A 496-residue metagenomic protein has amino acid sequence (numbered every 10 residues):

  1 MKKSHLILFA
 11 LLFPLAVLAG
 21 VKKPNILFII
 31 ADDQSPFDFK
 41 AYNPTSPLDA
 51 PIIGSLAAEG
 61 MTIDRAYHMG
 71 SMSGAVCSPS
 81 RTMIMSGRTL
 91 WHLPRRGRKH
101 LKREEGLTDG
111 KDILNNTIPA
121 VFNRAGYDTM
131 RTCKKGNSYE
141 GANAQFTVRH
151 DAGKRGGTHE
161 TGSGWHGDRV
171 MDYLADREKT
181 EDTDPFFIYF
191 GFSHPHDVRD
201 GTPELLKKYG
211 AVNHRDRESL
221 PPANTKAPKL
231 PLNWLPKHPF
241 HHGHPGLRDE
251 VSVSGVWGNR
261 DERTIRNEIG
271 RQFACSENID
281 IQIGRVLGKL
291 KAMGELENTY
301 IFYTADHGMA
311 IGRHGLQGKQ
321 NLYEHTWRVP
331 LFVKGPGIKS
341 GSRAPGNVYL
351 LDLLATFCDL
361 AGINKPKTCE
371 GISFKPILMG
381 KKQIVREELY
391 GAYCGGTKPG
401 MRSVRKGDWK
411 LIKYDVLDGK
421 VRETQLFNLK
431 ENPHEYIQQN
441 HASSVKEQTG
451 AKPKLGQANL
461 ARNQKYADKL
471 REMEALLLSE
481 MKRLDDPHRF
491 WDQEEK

Functional and structural regions predicted by a protein language model:
K2-A10: Sec-dependent signal peptide recognition, specifically the positively charged N-region followed immediately by
A10-A19: Hydrophobic h-region of N-terminal signal peptides that target proteins for export in Gram-negative bacteria
P24, A31-P47, D64, S71 (+8 more regions): Active-site-proximal cap/lid insertion segments
Y42-S46, T62-R88, R96, R131-A142 (+7 more regions): Short, solvent-exposed turn/loop segments enriched in Gly/Ser/Thr/Pro and often Arg
A50, I84, K134, E297-F302 (+3 more regions): Polar, surface-exposed loop/tail segments that function as active-site lids or cofactor/substrate-recognition elements
C77-P79, G141-N143, E324-R328, C369 (+3 more regions): Short, solvent-exposed loop/turn segments at the edges of secondary structure
P79-T183, V198-P203, K381, A392 (+1 more regions): Catalytic-site neighborhoods of secreted/periplasmic enzymes that process anionic sulfate/phosphate groups
